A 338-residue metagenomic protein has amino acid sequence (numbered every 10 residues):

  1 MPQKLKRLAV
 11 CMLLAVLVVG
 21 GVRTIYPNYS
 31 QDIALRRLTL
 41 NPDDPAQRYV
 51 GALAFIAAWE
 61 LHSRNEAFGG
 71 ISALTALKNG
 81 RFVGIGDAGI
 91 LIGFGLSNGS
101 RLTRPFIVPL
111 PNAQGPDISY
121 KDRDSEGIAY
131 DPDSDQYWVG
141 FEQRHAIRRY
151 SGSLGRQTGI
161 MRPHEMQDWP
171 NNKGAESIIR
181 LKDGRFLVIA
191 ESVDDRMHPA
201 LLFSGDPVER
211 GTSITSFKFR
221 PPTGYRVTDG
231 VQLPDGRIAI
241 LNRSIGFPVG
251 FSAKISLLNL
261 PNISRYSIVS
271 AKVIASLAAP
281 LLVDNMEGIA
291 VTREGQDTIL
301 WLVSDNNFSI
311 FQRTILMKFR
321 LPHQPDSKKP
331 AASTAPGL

Functional and structural regions predicted by a protein language model:
P2-L338: Sequence/structural signature of beta-propeller domains
